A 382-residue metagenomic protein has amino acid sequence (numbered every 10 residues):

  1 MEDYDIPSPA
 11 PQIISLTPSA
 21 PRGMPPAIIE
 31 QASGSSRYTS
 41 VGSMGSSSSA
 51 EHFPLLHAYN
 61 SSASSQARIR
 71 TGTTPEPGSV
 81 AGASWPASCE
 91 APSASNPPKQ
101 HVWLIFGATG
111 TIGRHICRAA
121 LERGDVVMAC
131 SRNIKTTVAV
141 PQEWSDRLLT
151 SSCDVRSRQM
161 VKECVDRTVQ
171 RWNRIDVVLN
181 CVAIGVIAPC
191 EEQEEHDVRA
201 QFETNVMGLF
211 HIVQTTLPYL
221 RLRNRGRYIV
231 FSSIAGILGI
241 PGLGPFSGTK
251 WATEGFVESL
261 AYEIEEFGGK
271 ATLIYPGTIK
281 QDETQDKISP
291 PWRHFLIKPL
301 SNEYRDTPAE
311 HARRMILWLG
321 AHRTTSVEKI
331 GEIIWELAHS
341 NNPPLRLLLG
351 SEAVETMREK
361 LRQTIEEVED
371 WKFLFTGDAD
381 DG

Functional and structural regions predicted by a protein language model:
T109-G110: Conserved glycine-rich cofactor-binding loop
R123-V138: Conserved glycine-rich Rossmann-like NAD(P)H-binding loop of the short-chain dehydrogenase/reductase
W144-Q159: Rossmann-fold cofactor-recognition segment
P189-C190, E194-R199: Substrate-binding pocket helix/loop in short-chain dehydrogenase/reductase
V213, T249: Active-site helix of classical SDR
S233: Residue(s) in the substrate-gating loop at a strand-loop-helix junction that position the organic substrate next
E266-P343: SDR active-site lid
